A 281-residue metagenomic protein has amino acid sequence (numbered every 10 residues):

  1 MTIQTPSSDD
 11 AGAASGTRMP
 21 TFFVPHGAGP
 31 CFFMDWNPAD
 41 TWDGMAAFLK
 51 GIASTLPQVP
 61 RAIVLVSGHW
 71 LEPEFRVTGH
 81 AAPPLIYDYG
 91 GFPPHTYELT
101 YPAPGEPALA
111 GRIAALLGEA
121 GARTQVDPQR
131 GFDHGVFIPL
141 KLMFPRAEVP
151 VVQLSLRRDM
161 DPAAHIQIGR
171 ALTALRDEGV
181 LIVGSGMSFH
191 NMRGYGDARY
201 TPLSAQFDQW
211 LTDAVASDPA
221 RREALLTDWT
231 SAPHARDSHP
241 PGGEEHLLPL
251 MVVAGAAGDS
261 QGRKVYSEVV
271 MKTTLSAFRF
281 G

Functional and structural regions predicted by a protein language model:
T2-L116, A120-G121: A short aromatic-anchored loop/beta-hairpin motif
A14, R112-A115, E119, V149-P150 (+3 more regions): Surface-exposed, charge/polar-rich loops and edge strands
P20-P25, A62-S67, L154, L175-S188 (+1 more regions): Beta-strand elements within well-structured catalytic alpha/beta cores of enzymes that handle phosphate/sulfate esters
A28, W70-L71, R158, M187-F189: Short, glycine/serine-rich, charged loops/turns that create anion-binding and catalytic segments at active sites
M34, A163-I168, R193-D197: A short secondary-structure junction signal
G44-I52, A163-E178: Long, well-ordered alpha-helical scaffolding segments within enzyme catalytic domains, especially pronounced
T96-P104, S155-P162, D237: Flexible, glycine/proline-enriched loop segments at strand-loop-helix junctions that form or flank small-ligand binding
A110-A164: Internal, conserved structured core segments that host functional sites
